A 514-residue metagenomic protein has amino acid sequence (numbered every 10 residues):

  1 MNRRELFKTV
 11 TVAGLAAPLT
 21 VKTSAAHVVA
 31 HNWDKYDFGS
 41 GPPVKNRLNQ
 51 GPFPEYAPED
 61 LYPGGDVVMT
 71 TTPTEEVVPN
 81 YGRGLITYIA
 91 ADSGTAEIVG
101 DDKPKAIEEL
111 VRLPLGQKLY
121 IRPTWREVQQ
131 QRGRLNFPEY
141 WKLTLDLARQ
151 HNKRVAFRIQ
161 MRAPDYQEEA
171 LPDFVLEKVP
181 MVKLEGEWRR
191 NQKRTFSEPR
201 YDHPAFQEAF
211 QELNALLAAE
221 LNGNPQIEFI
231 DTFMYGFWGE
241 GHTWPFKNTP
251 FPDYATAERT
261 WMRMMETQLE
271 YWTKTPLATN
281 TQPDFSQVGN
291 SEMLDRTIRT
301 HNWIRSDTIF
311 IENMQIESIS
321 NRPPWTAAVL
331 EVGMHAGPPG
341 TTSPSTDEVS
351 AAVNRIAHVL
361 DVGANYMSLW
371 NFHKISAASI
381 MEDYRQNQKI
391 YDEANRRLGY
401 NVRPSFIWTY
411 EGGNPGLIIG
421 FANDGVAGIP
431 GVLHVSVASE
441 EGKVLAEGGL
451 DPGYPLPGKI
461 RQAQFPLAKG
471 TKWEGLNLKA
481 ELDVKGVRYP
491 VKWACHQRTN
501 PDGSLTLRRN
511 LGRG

Functional and structural regions predicted by a protein language model:
M1, T20-P52: C-terminal segment of N-terminal export signals and the immediately downstream linker at the start of the mature
E5-H27: N-terminal export signals
G39-I107, R149-K153, F229-I375, I380: Catalytic-core regions of glycoside hydrolase
V111-G116, I121-L184: Aromatic-lined substrate-binding rim segments of carbohydrate-active enzymes
W125-L135, R194-A209, P250-A255: The substrate-binding groove and active-site-proximal loops of carbohydrate-active enzymes, especially glycoside
T144-R149, T195-F229, M264: An active-site-proximal structural segment forming one wall of the substrate-binding cleft that immediately precedes
A163-L216: Active-site-adjacent "subsite" loops/lids of carbohydrate-active enzymes
R396-G514: Extracellular/luminal regions of secreted and cell-surface proteins that mediate adhesion/ECM remodeling
